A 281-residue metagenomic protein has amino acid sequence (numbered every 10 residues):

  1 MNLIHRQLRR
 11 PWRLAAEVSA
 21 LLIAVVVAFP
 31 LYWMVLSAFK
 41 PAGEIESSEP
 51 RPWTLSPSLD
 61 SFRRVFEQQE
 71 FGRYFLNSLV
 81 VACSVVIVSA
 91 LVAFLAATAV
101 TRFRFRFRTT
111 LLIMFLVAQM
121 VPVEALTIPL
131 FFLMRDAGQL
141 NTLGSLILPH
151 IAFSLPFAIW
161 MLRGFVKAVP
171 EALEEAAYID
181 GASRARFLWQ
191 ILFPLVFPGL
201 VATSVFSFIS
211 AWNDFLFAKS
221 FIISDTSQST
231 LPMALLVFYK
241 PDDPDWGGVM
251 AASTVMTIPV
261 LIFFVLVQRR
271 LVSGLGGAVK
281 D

Functional and structural regions predicted by a protein language model:
M1-N2: Actinobacteria-biased recognition of intrinsically disordered, low-complexity terminal regions
R6-L8, W12-D281: A structural signal for multi-pass alpha-helical bundles of membrane permease subunits that mediate small-molecule
